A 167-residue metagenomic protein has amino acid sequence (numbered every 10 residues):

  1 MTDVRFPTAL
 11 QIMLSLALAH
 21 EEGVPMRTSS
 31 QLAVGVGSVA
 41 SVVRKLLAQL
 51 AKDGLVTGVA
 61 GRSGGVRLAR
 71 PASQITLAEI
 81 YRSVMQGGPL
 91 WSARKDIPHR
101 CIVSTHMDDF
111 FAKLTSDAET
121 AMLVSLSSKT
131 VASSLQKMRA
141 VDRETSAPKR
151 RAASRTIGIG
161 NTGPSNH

Functional and structural regions predicted by a protein language model:
M1-M13: Short alpha-helical segments that sit at the start of domains
I12-A19, S83: Short amphipathic alpha-helical elements of helix-turn-helix/winged-helix folds
M26-G37: A short alpha-helical element within helix-turn-helix/winged-helix DNA-binding domains across DNA-binding proteins
A40-S41: The DNA-contacting recognition helix of HTH DNA-binding domains and analogous helical DNA-recognition elements
L46-D53: Basic amphipathic alpha-helical segments that dock to polyanions
D53-A69: Beta-hairpin "wing" of winged helix-turn-helix
A72-I97, T115-D117: Conserved segment of winged-helix/HTH DNA-binding domains
R94-H167: C-terminal regulatory/oligomerization modules of transcriptional regulators
